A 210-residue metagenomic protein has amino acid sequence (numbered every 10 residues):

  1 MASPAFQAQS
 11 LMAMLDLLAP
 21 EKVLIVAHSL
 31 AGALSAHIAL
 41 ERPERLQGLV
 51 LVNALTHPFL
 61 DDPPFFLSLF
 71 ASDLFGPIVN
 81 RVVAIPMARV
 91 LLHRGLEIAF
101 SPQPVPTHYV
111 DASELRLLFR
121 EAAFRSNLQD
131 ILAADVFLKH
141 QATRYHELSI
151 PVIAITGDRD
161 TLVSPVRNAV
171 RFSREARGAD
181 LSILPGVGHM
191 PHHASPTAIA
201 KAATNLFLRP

Functional and structural regions predicted by a protein language model:
M1-V26, L30, D62, A200-K201: Active-site loop/oxyanion-hole signature of alpha/beta-hydrolase fold enzymes
G32-P43, L49: Short glycine-enriched nucleophile-adjacent loop and the immediately C-terminal alpha-helix near the catalytic center
L40, L49-R81: Flexible "cap/lid" loop of the alpha/beta hydrolase fold
L60, A84-E147: Conserved alpha/beta-hydrolase catalytic His-Asp/Glu region
A133-D135, D158-V163, H189: Acidic catalytic loop of the alpha/beta-hydrolase fold
Q141-A142, I150, P165-R174: Short alpha-helix in the alpha/beta-hydrolase fold that links the catalytic acid
L148, A154-T156: Short beta-strand/loop motif that positions the catalytic acidic residue of the alpha/beta-hydrolase fold
R177-P210: Catalytic active-site module of serine/aspartate enzymes centered on a nucleophile-bearing elbow/loop
